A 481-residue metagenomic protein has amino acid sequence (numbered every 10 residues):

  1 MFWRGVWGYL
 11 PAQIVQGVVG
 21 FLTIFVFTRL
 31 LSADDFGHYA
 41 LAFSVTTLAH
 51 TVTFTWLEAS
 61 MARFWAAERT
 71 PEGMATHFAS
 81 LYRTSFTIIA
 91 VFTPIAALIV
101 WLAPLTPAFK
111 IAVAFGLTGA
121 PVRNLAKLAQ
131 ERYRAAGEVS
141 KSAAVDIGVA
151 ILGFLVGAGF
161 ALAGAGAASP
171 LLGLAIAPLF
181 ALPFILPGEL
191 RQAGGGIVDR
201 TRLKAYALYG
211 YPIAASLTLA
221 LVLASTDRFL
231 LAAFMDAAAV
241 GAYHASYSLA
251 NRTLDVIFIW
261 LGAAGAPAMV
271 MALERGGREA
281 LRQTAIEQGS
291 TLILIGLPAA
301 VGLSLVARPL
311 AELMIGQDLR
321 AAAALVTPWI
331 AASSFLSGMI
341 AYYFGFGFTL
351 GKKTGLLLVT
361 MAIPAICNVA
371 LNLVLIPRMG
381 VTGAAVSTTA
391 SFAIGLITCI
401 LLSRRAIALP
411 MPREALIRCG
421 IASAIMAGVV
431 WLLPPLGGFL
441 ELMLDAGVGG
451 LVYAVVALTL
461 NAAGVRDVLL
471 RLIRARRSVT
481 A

Functional and structural regions predicted by a protein language model:
M1-E58, T93, G119, A150-F154 (+2 more regions): Signature of the first transmembrane helix
M1-V19, G73-A75, A79, F109 (+5 more regions): N-terminal membrane topogenesis motif
F2, S140, A167-L174, P183-A224 (+3 more regions): Interhelical loop/hinge segments that connect adjacent transmembrane helices in multipass membrane
W3, G73, P121-V145, A332-I363: Membrane-interface junctions at transmembrane-helix termini in multi-pass inner-membrane proteins
T53-T70, A135, S246, A250-G296 (+1 more regions): Helix-loop junctions and terminal segments of transmembrane helices in multi-pass membrane transport/translocation
I99-G116, L303-F335: Interfacial segments at transmembrane-helix termini and the short loops linking adjacent helices
V113-L117, A143-R191, Y209, A362-L373 (+3 more regions): Hydrophobic alpha-helical transmembrane segments
W431-A481: Membrane-proximal transmembrane or re-entrant/amphipathic helices at the cytosolic face
